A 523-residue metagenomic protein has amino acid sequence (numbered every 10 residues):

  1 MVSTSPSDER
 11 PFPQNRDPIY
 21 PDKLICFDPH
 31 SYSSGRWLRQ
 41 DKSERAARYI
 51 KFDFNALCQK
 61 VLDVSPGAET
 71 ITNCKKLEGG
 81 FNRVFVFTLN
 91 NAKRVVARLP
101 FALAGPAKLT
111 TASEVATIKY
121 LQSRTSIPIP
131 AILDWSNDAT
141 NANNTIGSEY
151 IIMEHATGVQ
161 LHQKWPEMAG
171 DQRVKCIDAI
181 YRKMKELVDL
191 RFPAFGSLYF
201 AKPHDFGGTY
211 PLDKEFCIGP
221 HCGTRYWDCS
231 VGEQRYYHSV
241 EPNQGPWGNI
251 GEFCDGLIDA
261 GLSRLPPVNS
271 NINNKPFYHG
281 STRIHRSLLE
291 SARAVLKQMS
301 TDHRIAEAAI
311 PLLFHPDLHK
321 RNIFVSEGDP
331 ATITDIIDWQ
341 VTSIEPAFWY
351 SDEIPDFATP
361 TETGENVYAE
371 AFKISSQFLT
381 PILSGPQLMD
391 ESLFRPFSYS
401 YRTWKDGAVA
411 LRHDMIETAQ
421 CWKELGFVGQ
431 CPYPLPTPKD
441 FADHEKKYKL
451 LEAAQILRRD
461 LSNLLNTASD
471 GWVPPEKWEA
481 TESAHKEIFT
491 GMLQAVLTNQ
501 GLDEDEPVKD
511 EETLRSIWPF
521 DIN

Functional and structural regions predicted by a protein language model:
M1-H162, A169-G170, D178, R182-K185 (+5 more regions): Conserved NTP-binding catalytic cores of kinases and kinase-like/nucleotidyltransferase enzymes across multiple kinase
T72-R283, S287-M299, H303-L313, A331-T332 (+1 more regions): ATP-binding pocket architecture of kinase catalytic cores
A97, P316, I337: Active-site flanking residues adjacent to catalytic metal/cofactor-binding acidic residues
T157, K320, D338-V341: Short, glycine/acidic-enriched loop or turn micro-motifs at the edges of active sites
K202-Y210, D356-T363, V428, P432-Y433: Internal, charge-rich low-complexity segments
C217-R304, A369, T380, D390 (+4 more regions): Long, low-complexity, polar/charged, intrinsically disordered or flexibly structured peripheral segments
I310, D317, R321-F324: Catalytic-loop signature of eukaryotic-like protein kinases
L313, S326-Q420, E424-F427, I456-R459: Active-site Asp-x-Gly
